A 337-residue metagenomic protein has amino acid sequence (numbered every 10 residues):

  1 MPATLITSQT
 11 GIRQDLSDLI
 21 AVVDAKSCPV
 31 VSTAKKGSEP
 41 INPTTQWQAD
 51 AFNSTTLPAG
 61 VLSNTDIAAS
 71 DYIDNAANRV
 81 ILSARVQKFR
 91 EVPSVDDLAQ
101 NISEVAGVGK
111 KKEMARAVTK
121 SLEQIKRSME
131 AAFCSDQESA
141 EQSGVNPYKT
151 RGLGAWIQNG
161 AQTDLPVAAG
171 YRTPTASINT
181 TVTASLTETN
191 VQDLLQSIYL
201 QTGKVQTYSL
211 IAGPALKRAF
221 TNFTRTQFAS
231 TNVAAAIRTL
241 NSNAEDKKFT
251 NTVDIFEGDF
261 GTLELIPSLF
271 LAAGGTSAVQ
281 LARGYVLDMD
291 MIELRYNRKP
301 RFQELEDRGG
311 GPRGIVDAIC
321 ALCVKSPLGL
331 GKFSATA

Functional and structural regions predicted by a protein language model:
M1-D254, T262-A337: Flexible, glycine/threonine- and acidic-rich loop/arm segments that mediate assembly and lattice contacts in viral
G258: Acidic surface patches and DE-rich sequence motifs
